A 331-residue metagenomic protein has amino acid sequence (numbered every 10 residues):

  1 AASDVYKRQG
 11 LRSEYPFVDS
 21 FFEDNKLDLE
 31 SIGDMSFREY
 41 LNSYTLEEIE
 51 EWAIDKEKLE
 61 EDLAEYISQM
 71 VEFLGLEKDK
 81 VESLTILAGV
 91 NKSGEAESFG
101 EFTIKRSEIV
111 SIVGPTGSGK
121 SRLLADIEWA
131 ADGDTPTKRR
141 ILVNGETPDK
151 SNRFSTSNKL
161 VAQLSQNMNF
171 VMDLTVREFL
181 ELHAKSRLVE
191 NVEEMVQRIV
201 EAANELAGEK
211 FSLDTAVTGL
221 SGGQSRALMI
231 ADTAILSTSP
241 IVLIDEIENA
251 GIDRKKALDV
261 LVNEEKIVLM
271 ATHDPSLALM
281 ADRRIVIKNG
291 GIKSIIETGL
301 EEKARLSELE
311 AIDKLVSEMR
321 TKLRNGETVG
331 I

Functional and structural regions predicted by a protein language model:
A1-Y6: Short, small-residue-biased leader/transition segments that mark boundaries at the very start of proteins
F73-E97: N-terminal pre-Walker A segment at the start of P-loop NTPase domains
T116, S121: Walker A/P-loop
L124-L188: ABC ATPase nucleotide-binding domain signature region
D214-L220: Conserved ABC ATPase signature
G222-L243: GG-anchored amphipathic helix commonly corresponding to the ABC/SMC/Rad50 NBD signature/C-loop
L279-I287: Conserved catalytic segment of ABC-fold P-loop ATPases
G290-R324: Conserved beta-strand-loop-alpha-helix hinge in the C-terminal portion of ABC ATPase nucleotide-binding domains
